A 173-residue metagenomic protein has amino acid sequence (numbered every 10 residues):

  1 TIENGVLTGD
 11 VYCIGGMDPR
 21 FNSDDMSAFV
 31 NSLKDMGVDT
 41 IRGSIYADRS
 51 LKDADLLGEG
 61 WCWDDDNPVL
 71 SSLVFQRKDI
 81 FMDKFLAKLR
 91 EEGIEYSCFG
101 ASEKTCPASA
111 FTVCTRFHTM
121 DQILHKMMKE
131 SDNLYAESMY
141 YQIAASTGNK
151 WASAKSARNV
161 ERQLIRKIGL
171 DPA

Functional and structural regions predicted by a protein language model:
T1-R90: Periplasmic/cell-envelope proteins involved in peptidoglycan metabolism and beta-lactam response
Q76-A173: A small/polar active-site loop signature that marks catalytic segments
